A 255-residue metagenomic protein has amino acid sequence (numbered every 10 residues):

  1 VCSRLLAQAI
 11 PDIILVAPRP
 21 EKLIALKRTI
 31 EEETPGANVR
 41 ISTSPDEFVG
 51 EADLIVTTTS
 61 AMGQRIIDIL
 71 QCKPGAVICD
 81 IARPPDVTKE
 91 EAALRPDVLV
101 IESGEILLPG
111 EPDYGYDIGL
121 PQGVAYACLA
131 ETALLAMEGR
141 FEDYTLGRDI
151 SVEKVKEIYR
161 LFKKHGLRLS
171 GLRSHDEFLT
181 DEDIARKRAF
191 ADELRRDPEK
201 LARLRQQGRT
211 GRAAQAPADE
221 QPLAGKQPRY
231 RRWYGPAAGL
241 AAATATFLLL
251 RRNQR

Functional and structural regions predicted by a protein language model:
V1-T57: Glycine-rich phosphate/diphosphate-binding loop of Rossmann-like nucleotide-binding domains
R4-A7, I30-E32, Q71-K73, A93-P96 (+1 more regions): Short, solvent-exposed amphipathic alpha-helical segments in soluble enzyme and RNA/protein-processing domains
P35-E111: Rossmann-like adenosine-cofactor binding region
K89-A213: Adenosine-phosphate binding glycine-rich loop
Q221-W233: Short, Lys/Arg-rich cytosolic juxtamembrane segment immediately N-terminal
R232-R251: Hydrophobic alpha-helical topogenic segments used for membrane insertion/localization
